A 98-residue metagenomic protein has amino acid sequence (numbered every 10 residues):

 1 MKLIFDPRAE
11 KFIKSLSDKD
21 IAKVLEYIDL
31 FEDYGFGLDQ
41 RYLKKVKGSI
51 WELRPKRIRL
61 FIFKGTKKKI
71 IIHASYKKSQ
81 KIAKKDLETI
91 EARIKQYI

Functional and structural regions predicted by a protein language model:
M1-K23: Arg/Lys-rich, positively charged N-terminal/basic patches that mediate binding to nucleic acids
K2, I58, F63-I98: Enriched for short, Lys/Arg-rich terminal
P7, R54-P55, H73: Pocket-edge structural micro-motifs
E10, A22-L25, K84, E88-E91: Generic alpha-helical structural signal
D29-R54: A short, surface-exposed loop/turn module that caps and links secondary-structure elements
